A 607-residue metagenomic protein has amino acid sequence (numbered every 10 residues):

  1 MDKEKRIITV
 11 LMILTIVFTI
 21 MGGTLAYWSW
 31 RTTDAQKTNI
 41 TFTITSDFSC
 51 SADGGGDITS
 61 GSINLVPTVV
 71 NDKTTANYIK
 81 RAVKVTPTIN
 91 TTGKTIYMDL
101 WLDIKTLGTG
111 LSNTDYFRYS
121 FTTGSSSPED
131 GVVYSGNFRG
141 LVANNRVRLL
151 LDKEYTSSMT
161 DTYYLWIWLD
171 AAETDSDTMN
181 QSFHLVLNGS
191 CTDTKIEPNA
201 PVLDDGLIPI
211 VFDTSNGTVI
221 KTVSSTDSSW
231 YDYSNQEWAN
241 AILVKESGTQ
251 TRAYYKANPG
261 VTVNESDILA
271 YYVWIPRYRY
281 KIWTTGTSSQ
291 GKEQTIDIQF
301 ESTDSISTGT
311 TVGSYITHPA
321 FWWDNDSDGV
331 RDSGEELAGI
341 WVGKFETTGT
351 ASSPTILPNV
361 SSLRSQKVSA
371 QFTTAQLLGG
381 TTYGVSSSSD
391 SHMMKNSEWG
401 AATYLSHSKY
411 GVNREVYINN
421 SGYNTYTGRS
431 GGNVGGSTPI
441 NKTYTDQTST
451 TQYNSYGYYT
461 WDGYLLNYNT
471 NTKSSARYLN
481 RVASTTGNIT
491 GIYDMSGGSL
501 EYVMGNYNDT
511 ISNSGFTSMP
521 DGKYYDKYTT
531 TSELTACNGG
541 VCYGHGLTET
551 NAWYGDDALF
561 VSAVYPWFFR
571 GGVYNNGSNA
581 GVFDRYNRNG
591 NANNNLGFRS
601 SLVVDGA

Functional and structural regions predicted by a protein language model:
D2-D72, D177-I196: Short, polar/proline-rich extracytoplasmic segments that appear immediately after membrane translocation
K3-E4, N64-K73, P128-L169: Extracellular adhesion/glycan-binding regions together with long Ser/Thr- and acidic-residue-rich low-complexity tracts
I16-I20, S29-T32, N71-G136: Surface-exposed interaction patch
W30, N77-W101, T106-L107, N145-K195: C-terminal, structured domain-capping segment
I196-G313, D328: N-terminal module-boundary/linker segments of secreted carbohydrate-active enzymes
T262, S266-L269, E301-M495, V604: Short aromatic-cysteine micro-motif
T347-Q371, N513-N538: A solvent-exposed, charged loop/short amphipathic helix patch at secondary-structure junctions
S397-G400, S421-W461, N471-T472, T486-G487 (+2 more regions): C-terminal, surface-exposed recognition/capping segments
